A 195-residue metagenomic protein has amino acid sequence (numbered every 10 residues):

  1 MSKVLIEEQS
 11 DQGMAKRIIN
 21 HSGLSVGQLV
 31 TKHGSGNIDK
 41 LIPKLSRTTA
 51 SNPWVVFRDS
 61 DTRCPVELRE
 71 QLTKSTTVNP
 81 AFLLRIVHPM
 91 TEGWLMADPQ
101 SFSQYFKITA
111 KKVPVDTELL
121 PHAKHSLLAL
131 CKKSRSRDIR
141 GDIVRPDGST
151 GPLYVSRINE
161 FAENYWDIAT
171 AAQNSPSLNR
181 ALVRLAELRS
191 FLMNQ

Functional and structural regions predicted by a protein language model:
M1-E7: A short, flexible N-terminal coil/short beta segment enriched in small residues
S2, Q12-Q28, D39-V55, S60-Q195: C-terminal accessory helical subdomains adjacent to catalytic cores in phosphodiester- and nucleotide-handling enzymes
K32-S35: Conserved helicase motor
